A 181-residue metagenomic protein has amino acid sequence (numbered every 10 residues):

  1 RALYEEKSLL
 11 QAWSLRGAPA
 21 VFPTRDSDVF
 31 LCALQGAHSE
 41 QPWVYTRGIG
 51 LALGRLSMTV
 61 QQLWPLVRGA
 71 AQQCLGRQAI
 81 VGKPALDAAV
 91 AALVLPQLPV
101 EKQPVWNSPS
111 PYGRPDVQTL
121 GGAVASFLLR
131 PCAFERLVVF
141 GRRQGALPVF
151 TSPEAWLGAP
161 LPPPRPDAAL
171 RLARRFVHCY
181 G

Functional and structural regions predicted by a protein language model:
R1-G181: Long, low-complexity intrinsically disordered regions
